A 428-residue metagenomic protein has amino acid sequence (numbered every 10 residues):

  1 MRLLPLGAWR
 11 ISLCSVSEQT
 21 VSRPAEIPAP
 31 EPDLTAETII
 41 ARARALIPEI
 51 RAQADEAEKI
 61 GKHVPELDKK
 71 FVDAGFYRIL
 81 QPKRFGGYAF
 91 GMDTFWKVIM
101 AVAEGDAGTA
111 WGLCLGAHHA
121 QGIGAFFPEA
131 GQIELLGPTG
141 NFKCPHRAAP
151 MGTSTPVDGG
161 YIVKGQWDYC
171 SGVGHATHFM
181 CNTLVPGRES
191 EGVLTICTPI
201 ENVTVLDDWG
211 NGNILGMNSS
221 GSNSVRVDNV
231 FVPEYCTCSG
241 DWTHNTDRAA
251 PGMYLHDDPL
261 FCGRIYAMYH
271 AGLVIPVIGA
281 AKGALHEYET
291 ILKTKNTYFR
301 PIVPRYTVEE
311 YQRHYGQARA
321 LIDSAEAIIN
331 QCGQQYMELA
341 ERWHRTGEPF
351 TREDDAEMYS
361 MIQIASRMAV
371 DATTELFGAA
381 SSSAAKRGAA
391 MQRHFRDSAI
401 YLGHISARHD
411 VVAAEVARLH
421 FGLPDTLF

Functional and structural regions predicted by a protein language model:
L3-A117: Amphipathic, small/basic residue-rich leader segments at the start of a protein or domain
P48, I275, G279-K282, H286 (+4 more regions): Generic structural signal for well-ordered, non-transmembrane alpha-helical segments in soluble/cytosolic regions
R51, D55-E58, S324-I364, F377-A385: C-terminal helix-coil-helix/basic helical segment that borders enzyme active sites and/or dimer interfaces and provides
H63-D73, Y77-T177, G187-E191, T195: Glycine-rich flavin
F142-P145, I214-N218: Short Gly/Pro-enriched turn/cap motifs at secondary-structure boundaries
C170-G210, G221-S222: A short core secondary-structure module
L215-G216, S222-I322: Glycine-rich beta->alpha junctions and the first turn(s) of the following alpha-helix
A380-F428: Glycine-rich phosphate/cofactor-binding loops in nucleotide/flavin-utilizing enzymes
